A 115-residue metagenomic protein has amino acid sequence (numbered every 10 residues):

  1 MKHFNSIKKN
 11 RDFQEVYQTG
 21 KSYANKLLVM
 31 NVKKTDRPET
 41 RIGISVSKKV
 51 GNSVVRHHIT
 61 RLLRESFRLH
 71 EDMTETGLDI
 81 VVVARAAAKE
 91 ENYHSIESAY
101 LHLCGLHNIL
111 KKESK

Functional and structural regions predicted by a protein language model:
M1-K115: Positively charged, solvent-exposed patches that mediate nucleic-acid binding
